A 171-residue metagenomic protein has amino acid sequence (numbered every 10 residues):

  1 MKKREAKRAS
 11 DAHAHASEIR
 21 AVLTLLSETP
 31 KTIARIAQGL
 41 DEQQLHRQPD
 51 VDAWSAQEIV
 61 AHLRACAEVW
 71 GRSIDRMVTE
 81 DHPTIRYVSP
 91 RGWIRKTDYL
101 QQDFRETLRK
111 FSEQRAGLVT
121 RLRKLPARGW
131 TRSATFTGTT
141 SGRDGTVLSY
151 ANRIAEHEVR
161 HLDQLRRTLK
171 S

Functional and structural regions predicted by a protein language model:
M1-E28: Extreme N-terminal tail/first-helix region
A9-S10, H46-G92, V119, W130-S171: Short, contiguous alpha-helical
S10-E18, R95-R105, G145: Short coil/turn segments at secondary-structure junctions
I19, L23-L26, A56, F104-F111 (+3 more regions): Hydrophobic packing residues in well-ordered alpha-helices of helical domains and bundles
L25-P30, I36, I94-T131: Acidic/histidine-rich alpha-helical segments that form the ligand environment of transition-metal centers
E28-K31, R35, G39-D50: A glycine-rich, hydrophobic loop/mini-helix early in the fold
